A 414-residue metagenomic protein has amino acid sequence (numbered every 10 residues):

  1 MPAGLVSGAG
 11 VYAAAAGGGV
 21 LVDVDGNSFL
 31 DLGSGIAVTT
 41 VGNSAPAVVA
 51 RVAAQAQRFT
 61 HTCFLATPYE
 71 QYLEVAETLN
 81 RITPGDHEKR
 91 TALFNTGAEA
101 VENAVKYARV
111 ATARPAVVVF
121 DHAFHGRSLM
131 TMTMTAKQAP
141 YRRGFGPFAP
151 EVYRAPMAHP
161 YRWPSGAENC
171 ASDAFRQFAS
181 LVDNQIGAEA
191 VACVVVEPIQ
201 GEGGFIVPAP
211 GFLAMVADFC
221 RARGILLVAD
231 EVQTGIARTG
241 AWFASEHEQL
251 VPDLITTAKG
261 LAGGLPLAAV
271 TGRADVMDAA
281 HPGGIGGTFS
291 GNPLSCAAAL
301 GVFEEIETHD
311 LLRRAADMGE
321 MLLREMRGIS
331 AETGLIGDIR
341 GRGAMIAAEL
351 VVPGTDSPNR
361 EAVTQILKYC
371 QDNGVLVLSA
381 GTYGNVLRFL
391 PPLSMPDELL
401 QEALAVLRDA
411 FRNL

Functional and structural regions predicted by a protein language model:
M1-L414: Conserved N-terminal phosphate-binding loop of PLP-dependent enzymes in the Aspartate aminotransferase
